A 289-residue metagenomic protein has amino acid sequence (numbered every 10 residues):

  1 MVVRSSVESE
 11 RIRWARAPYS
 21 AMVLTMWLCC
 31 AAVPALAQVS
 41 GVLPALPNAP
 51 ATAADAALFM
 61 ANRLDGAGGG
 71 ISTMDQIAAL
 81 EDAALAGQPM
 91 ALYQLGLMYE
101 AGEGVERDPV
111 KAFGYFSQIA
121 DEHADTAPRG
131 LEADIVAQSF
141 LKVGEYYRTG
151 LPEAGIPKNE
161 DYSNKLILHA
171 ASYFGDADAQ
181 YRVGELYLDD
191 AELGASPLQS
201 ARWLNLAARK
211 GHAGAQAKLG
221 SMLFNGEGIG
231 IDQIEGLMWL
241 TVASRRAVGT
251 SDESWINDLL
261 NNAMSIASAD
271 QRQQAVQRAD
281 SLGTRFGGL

Functional and structural regions predicted by a protein language model:
S20-A32: Bacterial N-terminal signal peptides
A32-A86, M90-Y93: N-terminal leader/linker segments that initiate helical-solenoid repeat arrays
T52-A53, G66-A67, L85-P89, A101-E103 (+11 more regions): Short helix-capping/linker turns of helical repeat alpha-solenoids
M60-D65, Q94-A101, V143-L151, Q180-D189 (+2 more regions): Hydrophobic face of amphipathic alpha-helices that form TPR/SEL1-like repeat modules and related alpha-solenoid
I71-D75, E106-G114, G155-L166, G194-W203 (+1 more regions): Structural signature of tandem alpha-helical TPR/SEL1-like repeats, specifically the intra-repeat loop/turn
L80, F116, I167-L168, L204 (+1 more regions): Hydrophobic/aromatic packing residues within the alpha-helices of TPR/SEL1-like helical repeat arrays
F113-E122, G230-S251, Q277-G283: TPR/TPR-like (Sel1-like) alpha-helical repeat modules
S251-L289: Terminal, low-structured helical/coil segments at or just beyond the last alpha-helical repeat
